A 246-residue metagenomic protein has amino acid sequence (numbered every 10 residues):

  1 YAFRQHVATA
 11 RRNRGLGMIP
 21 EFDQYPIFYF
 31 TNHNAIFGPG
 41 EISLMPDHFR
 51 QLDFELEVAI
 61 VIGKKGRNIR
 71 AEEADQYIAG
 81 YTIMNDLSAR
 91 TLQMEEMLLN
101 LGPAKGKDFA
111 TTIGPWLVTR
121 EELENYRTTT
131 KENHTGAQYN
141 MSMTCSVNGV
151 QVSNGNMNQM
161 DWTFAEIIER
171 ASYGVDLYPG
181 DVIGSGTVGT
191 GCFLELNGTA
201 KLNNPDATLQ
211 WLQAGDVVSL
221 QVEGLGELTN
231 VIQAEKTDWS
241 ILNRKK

Functional and structural regions predicted by a protein language model:
Y1-I168, G174, A207-Q213, V217 (+1 more regions): Glycine-enriched loop-and-adjacent helix/strand subsegments that border the catalytic/binding cleft of enzyme cores
F3, K65-R67, V188-C192, E223-L228: Short, charged beta-turn/beta-strand-edge "cap" motif at the junction between a beta-strand and an adjacent loop
A8-T9, E95, L123, G189 (+2 more regions): N-terminal low-complexity, intrinsically disordered patches enriched in charged
V147, N156-Q159, D181, G186-T187 (+2 more regions): Active-site proximal loops enriched in glycine and acidic residues that flank catalytic Cys/His/Asp and coordinate
S153-N156, P179, E195, T229-V231: Extended hydrophobic-aromatic, low-complexity segments
Y178-P179, I183-A214, Q221, S240 (+1 more regions): Active-site pocket scaffolds in enzymes
D216-L220, G226-A234: Divalent-metal-activated hydrolytic enzyme cores
